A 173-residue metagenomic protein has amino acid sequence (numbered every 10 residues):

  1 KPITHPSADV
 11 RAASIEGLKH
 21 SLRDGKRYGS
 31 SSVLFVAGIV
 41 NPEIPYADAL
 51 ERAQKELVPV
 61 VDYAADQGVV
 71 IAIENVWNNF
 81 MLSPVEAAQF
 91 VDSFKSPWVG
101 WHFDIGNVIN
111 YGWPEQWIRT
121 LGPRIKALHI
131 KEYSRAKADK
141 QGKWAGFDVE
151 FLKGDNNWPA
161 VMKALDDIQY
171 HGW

Functional and structural regions predicted by a protein language model:
P2-F103, N110: Active-site acidic/histidine proton-transfer and metal-coordination neighborhood in alpha/beta enzyme cores
M81-W173: Histidine-acidic metal/acid-base catalytic patches
